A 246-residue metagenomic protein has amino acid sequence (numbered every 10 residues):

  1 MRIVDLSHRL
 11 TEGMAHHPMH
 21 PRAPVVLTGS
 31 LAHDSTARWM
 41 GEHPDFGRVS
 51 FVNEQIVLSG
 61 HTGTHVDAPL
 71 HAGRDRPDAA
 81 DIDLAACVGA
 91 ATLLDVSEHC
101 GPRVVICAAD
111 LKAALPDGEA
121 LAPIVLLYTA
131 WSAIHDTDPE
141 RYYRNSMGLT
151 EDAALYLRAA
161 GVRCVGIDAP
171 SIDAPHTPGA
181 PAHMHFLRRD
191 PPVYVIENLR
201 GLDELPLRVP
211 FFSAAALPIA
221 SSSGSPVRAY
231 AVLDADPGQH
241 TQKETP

Functional and structural regions predicted by a protein language model:
M1-P246: Active-/binding-site microenvironments in catalytic and ligand-binding cores
